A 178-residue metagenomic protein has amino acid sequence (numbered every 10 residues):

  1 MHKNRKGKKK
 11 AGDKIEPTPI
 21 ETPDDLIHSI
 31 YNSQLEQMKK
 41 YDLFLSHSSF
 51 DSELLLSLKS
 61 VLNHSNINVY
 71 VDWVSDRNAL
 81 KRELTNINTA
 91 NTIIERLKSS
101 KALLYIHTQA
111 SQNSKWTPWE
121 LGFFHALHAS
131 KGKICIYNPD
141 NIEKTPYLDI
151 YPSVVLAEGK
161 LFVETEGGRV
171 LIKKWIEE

Functional and structural regions predicted by a protein language model:
M1-Q37, P139-E178: C-terminal interaction surface of TIR/SEFIR-family domains
M1-S100: Conserved N-terminal substructure of TIR/SEFIR domains
L58-S60, T85, P118-L121, D149-S153: Short, glycine/charged-enriched secondary-structure capping and boundary segments
S75-R77, Q109-A110, I136-T145: Short beta-alpha junction loops
Q109-L127: Conserved TIR/SEFIR loop-to-helix hotspot centered on a Trp-containing motif with a nearby acidic residue
L127-C135: A short helix->loop->beta-strand "cap" motif at the edges of active sites that frequently abuts
